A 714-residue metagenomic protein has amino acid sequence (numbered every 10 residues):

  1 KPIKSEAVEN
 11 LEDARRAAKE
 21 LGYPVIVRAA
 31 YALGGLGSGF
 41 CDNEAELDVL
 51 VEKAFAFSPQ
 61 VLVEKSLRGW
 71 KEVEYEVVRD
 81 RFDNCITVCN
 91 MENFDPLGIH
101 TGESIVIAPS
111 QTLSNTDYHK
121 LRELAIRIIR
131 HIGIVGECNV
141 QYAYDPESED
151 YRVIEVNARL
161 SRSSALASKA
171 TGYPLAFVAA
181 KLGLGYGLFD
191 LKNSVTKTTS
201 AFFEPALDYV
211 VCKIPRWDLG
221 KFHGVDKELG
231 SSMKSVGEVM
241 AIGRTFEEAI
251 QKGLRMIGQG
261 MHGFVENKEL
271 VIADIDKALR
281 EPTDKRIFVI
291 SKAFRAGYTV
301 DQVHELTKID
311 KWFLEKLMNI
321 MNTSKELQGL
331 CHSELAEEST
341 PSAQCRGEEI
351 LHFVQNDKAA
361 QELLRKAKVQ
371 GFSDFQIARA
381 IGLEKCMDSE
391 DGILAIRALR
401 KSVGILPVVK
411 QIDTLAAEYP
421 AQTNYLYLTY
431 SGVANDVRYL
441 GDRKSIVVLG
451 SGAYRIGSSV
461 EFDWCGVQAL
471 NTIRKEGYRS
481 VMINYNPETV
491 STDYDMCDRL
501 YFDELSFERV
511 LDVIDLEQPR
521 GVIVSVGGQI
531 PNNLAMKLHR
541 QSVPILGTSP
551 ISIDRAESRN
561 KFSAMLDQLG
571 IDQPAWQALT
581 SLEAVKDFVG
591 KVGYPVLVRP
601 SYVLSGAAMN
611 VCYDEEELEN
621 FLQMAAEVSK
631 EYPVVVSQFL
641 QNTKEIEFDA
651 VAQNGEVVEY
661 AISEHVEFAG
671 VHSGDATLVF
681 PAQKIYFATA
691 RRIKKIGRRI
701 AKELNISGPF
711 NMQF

Functional and structural regions predicted by a protein language model:
K1-S38, T548-M609: A conserved helix-loop-beta module that forms one wall/lid of the active-site cleft in ATP-utilizing catalytic domains
L21-P24, L33-L36, F40-E326, E362-L363 (+16 more regions): ATP-dependent carboxylate activation and anion-phosphoryl transfer catalytic cores that bind Mg-ATP to form
S163-A167, I456-S459, I553: A generic structural signal for short coil/turn motifs at secondary-structure boundaries
V303, I377-A378: Short alpha-helical "recognition helix" segments of helix-turn-helix
E337-S339, Q344-E349, Q355: A cross-taxon signal for low-complexity, glycine/charged-rich
R520-V526: Periplasmic-binding protein-like
